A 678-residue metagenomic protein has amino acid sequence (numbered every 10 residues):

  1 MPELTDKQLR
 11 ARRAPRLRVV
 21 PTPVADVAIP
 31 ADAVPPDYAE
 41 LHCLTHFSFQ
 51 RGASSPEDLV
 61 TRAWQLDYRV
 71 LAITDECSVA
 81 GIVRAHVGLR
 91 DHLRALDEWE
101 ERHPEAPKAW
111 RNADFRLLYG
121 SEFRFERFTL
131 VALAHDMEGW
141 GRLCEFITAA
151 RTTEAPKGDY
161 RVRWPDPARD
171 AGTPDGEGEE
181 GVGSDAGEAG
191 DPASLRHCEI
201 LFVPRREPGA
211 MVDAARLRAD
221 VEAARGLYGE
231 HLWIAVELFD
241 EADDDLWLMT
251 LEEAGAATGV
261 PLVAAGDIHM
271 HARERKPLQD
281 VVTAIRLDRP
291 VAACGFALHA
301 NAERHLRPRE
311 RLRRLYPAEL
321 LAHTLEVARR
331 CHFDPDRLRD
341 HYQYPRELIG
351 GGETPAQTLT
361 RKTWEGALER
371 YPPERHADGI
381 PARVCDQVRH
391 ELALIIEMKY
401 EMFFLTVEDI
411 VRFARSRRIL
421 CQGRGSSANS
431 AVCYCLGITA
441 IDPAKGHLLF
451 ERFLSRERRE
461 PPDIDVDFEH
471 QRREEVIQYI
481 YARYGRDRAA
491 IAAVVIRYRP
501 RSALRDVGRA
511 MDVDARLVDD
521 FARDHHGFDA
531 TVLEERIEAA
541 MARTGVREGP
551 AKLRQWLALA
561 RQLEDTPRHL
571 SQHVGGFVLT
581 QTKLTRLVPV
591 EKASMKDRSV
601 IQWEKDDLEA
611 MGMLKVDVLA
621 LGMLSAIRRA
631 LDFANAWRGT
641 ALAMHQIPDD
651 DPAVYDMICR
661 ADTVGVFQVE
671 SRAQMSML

Functional and structural regions predicted by a protein language model:
M1-L678: Alpha-helical scaffold/interaction cores of sigma-54-like transcription cofactors and many family A DNA polymerases
